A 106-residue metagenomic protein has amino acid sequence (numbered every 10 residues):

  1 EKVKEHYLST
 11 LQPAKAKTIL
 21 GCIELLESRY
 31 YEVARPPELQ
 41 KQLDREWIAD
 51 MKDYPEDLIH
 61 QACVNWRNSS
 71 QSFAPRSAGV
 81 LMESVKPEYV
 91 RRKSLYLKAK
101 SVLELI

Functional and structural regions predicted by a protein language model:
E1-I106: Charged interaction scaffolds used for protein-protein
